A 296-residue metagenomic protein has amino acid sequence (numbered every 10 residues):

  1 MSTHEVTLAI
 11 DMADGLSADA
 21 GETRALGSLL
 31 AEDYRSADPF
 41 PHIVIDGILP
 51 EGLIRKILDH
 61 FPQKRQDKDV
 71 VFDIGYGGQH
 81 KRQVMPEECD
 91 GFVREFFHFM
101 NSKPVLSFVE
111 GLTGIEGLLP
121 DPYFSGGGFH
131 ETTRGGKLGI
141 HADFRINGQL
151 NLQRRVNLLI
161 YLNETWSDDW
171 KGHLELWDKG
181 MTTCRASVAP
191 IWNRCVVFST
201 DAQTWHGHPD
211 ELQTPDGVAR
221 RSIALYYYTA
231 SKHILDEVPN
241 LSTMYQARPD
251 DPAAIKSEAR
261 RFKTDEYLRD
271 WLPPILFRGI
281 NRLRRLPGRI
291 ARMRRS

Functional and structural regions predicted by a protein language model:
M1-A31: N- or domain-start disorder-to-order transition segments that initiate the globular core
E5, N147-R154, E164-S296: Catalytic core of Fe(II)/2-oxoglutarate
E22, A31-L112: Non-heme Fe(II)/2-oxoglutarate
H42, H141, H206: Histidine-centered active-site/metal-ligand motif
V44, L119-P122, G128, V197-F198 (+2 more regions): A structural signal for short, well-ordered beta-strand segments and their strand-loop junctions that often border
D59-P62, E88, F99-R154, N163: Non-heme Fe(II) oxygenase catalytic core, chiefly the N-lobe of the double-stranded beta-helix
G77-Q83, L112-D121, H130, R134-K137 (+5 more regions): A structural signal for the main folded, soluble domain(s) of proteins
N157-L159: Eukaryotic charged/polar low-complexity linker/IDR segments
